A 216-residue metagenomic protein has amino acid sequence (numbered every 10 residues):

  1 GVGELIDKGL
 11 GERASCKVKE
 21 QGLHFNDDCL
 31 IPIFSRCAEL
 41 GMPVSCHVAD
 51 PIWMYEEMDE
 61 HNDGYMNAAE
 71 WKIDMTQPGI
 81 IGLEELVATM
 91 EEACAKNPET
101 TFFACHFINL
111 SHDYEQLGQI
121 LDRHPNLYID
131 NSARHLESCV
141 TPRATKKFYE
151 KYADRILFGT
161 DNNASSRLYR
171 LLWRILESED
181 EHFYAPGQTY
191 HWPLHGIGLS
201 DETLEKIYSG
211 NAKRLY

Functional and structural regions predicted by a protein language model:
G1-K72, P125: Active-site gating/metal-coordination segments in enzymes
I31-A38, E91-C94, G118: A structural alpha-helix within SAM-dependent methyltransferase catalytic domains
D59, I81-G82, N109: Right-handed parallel beta-helix/beta-solenoid
H61-T76, S178-H182, T189: Intrinsically disordered, low-complexity Ser/Thr- and acidic-rich flexible linkers and loops, especially at boundaries
M75-G79, F103: Glycine- and acidic/polar-rich repeat regions and solenoidal domains
E85-E92, E99-Y216: H/E-rich (His + Asp/Glu) clusters that bind or coordinate divalent metals
